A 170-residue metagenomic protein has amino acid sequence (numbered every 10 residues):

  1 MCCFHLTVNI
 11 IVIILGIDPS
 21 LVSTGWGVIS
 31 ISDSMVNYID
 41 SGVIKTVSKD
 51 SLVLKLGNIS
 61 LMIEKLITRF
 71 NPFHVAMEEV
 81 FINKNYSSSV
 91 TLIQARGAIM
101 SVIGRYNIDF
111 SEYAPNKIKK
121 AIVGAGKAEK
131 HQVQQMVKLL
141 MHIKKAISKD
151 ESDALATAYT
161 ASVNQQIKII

Functional and structural regions predicted by a protein language model:
C2-I170: Phosphate- and other anionic-substrate recognition elements at nucleic-acid/protein interfaces
